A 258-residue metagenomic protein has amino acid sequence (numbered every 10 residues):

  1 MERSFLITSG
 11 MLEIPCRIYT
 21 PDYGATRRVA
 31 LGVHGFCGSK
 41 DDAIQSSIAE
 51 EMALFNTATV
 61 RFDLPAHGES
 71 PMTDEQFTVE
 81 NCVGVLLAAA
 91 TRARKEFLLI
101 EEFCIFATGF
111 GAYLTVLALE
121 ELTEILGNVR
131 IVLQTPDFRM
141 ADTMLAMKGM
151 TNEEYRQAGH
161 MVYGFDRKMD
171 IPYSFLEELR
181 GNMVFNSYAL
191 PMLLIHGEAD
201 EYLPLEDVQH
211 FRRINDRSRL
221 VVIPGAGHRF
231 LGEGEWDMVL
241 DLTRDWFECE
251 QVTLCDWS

Functional and structural regions predicted by a protein language model:
M1-G24: N-terminal cap/lid segment of alpha/beta-hydrolase-fold proteins
T26-G35: Short beta-strand element of the alpha/beta-hydrolase
C37-A49, E206: The serine-hydrolase catalytic nucleophile loop
Q45, A49-P71: Conserved alpha/beta-hydrolase
H67-L99: Catalytic nucleophile-loop/oxyanion-hole region of alpha/beta-hydrolase and closely related hydrolase-like folds
F97-G109: Alpha/beta-hydrolase fold nucleophile elbow
C104, Y113, I125-I214, S218-V222 (+2 more regions): The alpha/beta-hydrolase serine catalytic core
A107-L117: Glycine-rich nucleophile elbow surrounding the catalytic serine of serine-hydrolase chemistry
